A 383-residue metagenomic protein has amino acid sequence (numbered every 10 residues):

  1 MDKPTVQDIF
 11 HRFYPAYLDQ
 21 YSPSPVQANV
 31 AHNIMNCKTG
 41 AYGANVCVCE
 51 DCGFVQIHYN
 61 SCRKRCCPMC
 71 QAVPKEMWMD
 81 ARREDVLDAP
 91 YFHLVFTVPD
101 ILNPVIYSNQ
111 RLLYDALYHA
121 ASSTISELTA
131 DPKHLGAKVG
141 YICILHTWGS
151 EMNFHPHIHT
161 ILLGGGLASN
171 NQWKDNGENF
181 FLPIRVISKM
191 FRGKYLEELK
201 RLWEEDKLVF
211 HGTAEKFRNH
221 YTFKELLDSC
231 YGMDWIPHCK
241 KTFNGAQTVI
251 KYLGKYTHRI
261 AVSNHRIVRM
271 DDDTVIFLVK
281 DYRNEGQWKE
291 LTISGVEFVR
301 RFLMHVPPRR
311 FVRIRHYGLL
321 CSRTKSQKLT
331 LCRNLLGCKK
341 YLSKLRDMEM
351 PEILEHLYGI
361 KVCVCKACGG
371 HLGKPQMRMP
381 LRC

Functional and structural regions predicted by a protein language model:
M1-C383: Beta->alpha loop/short-helix hinge microenvironment recognizer with preference for catalytic Tyr/His contexts
